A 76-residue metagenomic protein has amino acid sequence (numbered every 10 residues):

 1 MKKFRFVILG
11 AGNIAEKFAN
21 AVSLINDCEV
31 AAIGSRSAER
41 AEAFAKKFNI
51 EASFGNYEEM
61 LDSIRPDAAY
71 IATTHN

Functional and structural regions predicted by a protein language model:
M1-F48: N-terminal Rossmann-like dinucleotide-binding module
A52-N76: Beta-loop-alpha module in the N-terminal Rossmann-like domain of NAD(P)-dependent dehydrogenases, especially those
